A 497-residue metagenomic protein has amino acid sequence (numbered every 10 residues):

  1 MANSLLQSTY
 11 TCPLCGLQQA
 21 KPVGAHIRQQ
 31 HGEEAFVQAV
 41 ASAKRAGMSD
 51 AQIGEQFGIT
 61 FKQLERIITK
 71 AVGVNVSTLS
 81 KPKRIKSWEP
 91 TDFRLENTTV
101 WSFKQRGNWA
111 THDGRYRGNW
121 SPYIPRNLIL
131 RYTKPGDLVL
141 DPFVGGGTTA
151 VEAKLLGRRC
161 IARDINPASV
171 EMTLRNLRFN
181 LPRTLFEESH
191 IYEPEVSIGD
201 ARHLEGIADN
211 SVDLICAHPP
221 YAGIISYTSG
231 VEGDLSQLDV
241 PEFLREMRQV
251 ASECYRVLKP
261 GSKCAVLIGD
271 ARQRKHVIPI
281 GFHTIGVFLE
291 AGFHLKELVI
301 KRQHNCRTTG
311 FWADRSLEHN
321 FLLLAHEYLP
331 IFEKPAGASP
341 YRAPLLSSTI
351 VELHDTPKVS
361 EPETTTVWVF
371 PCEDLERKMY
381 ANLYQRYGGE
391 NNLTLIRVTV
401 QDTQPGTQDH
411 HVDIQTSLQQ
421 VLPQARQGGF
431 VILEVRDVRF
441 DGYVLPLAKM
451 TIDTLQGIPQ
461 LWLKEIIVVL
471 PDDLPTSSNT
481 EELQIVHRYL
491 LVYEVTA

Functional and structural regions predicted by a protein language model:
A2-Q18, P22-E33, V37-A497: Class I S-adenosyl-L-methionine-dependent methyltransferase catalytic core
